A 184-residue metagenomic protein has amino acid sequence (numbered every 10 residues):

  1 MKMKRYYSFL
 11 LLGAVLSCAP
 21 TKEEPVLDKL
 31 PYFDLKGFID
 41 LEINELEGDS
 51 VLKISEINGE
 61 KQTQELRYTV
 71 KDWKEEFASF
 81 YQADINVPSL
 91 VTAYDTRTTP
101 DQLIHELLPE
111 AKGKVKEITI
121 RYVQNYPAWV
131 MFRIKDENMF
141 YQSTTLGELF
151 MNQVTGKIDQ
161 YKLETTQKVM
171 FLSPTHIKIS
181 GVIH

Functional and structural regions predicted by a protein language model:
K4-L10: Sec-dependent signal peptide recognition, specifically the positively charged N-region followed immediately by
L16-S17: C-terminal motif of bacterial Sec signal peptides marking the signal peptidase cleavage site
T21-E23: Acidic/histidine-rich, surface-exposed loop or edge segments in extracytoplasmic proteins
L27-G48: Post-signal peptide N-terminal segment of mature Sec-exported envelope proteins
I43-Q124: Surface-exposed acidic loop/strand-edge motifs in secreted or periplasmic proteins that form small linear binding
L103-H184: Gly/Pro-enriched, hydrophobic low-complexity segments that function as extracytoplasmic propeptides/linkers
